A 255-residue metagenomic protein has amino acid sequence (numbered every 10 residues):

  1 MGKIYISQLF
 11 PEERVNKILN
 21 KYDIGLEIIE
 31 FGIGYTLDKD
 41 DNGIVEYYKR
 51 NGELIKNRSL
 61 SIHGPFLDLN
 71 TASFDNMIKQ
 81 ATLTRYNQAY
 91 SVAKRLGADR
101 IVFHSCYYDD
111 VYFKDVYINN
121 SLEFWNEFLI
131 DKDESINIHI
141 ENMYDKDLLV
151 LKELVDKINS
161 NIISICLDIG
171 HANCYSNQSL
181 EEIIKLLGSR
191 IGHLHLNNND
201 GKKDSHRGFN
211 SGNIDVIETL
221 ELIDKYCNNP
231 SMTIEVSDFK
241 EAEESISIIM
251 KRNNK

Functional and structural regions predicted by a protein language model:
M1-G64, D68-Q88, K255: N-terminal pre-domain/capping segments
G2, N16-I18, L148-D156, S160-S164 (+1 more regions): Histidine-acidic metal/acid-base catalytic patches
G2-Q8, I24-I28, L60-H63, I101-F103 (+4 more regions): Hydrophobic faces of well-ordered beta-strands that scaffold small-molecule active sites in alpha/beta enzyme cores
S7-P11, I29-I33, P65-L67, C106-Y108 (+4 more regions): Active-site beta-loop-alpha junctions enriched in small/polar residues
V15-D23, D41-I62, Q88-L96, L129-D133 (+3 more regions): Acidic (Asp/Glu)-rich catalytic clusters
Y35-T36, D68-S73, Y108-F113, C174-Y175 (+1 more regions): A short acidic, helix-capping loop that chelates divalent metal ions and anchors anionic groups
D41-Y47, I78-Y86, D115-W125, N177-L186 (+1 more regions): Charged helix-capping and loop-helix junction motifs
A72-S164: Active-site acidic/histidine proton-transfer and metal-coordination neighborhood in alpha/beta enzyme cores
